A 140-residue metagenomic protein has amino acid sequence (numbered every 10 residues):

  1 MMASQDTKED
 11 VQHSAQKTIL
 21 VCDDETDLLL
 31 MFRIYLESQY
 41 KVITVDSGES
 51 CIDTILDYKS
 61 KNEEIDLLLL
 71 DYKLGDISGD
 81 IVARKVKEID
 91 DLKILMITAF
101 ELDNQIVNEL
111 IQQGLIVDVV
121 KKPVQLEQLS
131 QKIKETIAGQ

Functional and structural regions predicted by a protein language model:
M1-T18, L115, Q125-Q140: Non-catalytic signal-transmission and effector/linker regions of two-component phosphorelay proteins
T26-T44, Q113: Two-component/phosphorelay signaling modules centered on CheY-like receiver
D46-L67: Acidic, metal-coordinating helix/loop segments flanking the phosphotransfer/catalytic sites of two-component signaling
S47, S78-I81: Acidic catalytic/metal-coordinating carboxylates
D71: Active-site residues of response regulator receiver
D80-L92: Short amphipathic alpha-helix used as the core "switch/output" element in two-component signaling
I81, E101-D118, E127, Q131: Alpha4 helix (beta4-alpha4-beta5 surface) of REC/receiver domains from two-component response regulators
I97-A99: Hydrophobic/aromatic residues positioned on beta-strands within the core alpha/beta folds
